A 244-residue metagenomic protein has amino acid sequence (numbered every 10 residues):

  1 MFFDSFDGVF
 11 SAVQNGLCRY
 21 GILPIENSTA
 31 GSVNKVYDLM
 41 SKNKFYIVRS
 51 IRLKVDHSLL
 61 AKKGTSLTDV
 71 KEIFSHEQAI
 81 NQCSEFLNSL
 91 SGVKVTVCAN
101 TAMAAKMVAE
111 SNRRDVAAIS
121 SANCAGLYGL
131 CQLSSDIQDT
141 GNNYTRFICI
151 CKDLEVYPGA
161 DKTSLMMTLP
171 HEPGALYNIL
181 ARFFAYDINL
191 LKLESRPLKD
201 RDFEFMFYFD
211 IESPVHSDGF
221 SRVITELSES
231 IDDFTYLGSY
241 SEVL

Functional and structural regions predicted by a protein language model:
M1-L244: Domain-level signature for soluble enzymes in the chorismate/prephenate branch of the shikimate pathway
